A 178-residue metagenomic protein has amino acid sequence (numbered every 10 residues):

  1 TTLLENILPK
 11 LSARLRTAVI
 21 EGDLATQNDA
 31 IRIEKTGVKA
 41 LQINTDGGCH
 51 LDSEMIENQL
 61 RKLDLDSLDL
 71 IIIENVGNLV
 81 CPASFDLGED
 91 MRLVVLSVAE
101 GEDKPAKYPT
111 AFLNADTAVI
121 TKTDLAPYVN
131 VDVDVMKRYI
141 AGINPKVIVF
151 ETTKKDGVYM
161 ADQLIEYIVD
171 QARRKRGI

Functional and structural regions predicted by a protein language model:
T1-D90, E100-D103, F112, K155 (+1 more regions): Nucleotide-state-sensitive switch-loop elements of NTP-binding domains
L3, D52, K104-K107, D132 (+2 more regions): Residues at alpha-helix caps and immediate loop-helix transition turns in enzyme cores, especially N- and C-cap
I20, V119, F150: Conserved Rossmann-like nucleotide-binding pocket used by diverse enzymes that bind dinucleotide cofactors
R32, M55, Q59, N114 (+3 more regions): Alpha-helical scaffold elements adjacent to nucleotide-binding pockets in ATP/GTP-utilizing enzyme cores
P82-M91, V95-V147: Conserved C-terminal guanine-recognition region of P-loop GTPase G domains, centered on the G4
L125-I178: Canonical P-loop GTPase G-domain recognition
